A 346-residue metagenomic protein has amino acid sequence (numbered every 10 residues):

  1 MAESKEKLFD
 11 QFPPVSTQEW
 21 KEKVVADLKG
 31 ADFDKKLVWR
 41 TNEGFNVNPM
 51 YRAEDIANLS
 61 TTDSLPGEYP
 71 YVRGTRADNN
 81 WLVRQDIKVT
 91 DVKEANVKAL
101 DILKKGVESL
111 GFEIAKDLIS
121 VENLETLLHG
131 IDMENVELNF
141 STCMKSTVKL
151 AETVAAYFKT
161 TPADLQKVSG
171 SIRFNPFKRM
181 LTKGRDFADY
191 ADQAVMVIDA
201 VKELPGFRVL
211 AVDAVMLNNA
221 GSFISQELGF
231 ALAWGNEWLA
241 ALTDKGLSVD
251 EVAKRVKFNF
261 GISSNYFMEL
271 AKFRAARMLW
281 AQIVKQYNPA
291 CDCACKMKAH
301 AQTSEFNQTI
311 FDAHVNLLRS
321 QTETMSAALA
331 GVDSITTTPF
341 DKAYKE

Functional and structural regions predicted by a protein language model:
A2-N265, E269, Y287-H300, A328 (+2 more regions): Catalytic alpha/beta active-site cores
K178, A276, A299, N307-Q308 (+2 more regions): Functionally constrained cores in energy, signaling, and assembly domains
E269-A281: Extended amphipathic alpha-helical segments enriched in small hydrophobics
K272-F273, A313-H314, P339-F340: Composition- and surface-driven signal marking solvent-exposed, interaction-prone regions in large proteins
Q286, F306, L317-Q321, F340-Y344: Hydrophobic alpha-helical bundle architecture
S304-H314: Flexible, glycine/threonine-enriched loop-and-boundary segments that flank and lead into catalytic domains of large
D312-V332: Catalytic-core region of carbohydrate-active enzymes that cleave or remodel glycosidic bonds
